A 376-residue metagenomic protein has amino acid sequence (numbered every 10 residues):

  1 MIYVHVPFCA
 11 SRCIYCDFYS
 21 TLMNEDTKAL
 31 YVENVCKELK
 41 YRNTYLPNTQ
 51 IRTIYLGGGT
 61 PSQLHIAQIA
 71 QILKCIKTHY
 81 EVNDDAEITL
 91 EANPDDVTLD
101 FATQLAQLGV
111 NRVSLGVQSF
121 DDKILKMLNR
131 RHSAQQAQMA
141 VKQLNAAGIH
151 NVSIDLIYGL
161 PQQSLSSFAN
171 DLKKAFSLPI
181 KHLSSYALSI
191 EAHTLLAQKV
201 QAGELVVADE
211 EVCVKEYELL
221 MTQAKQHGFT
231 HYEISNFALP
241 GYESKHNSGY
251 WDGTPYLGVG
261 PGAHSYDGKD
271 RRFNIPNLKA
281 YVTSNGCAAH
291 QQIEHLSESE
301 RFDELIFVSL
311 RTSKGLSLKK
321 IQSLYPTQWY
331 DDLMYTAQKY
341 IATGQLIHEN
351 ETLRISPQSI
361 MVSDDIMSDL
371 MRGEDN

Functional and structural regions predicted by a protein language model:
M1, S20-T44, T49-T327, D375: C-terminal scaffold of the Radical SAM
Y3-H5: Short active-site neighborhood of thiol/selenol oxidoreductases, capturing the structured segment around
P7-F18: Local cysteine-cluster metal-coordination motifs and their immediate loop/turn environment, predominantly Fe-S cluster
T327-K339: Short amphipathic alpha-helical interaction segments
I341-E351: A short, conserved structural fragment
T352-S356: Minor-groove-contacting beta-hairpin "wing" of winged helix-turn-helix DNA-binding domains
I360-N376: Short, amphipathic alpha-helical interaction segments positioned at domain boundaries
